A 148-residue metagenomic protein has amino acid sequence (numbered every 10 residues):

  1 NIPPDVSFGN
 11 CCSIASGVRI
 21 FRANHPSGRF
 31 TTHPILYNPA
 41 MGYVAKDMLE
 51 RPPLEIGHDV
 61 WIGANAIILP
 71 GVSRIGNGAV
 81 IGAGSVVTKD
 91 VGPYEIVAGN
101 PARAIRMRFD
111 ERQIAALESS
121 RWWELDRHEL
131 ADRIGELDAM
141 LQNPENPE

Functional and structural regions predicted by a protein language model:
N1-I75: Flexible, glycine/small-residue-enriched loop-and-beta-strand segment within the central core of proteins
N24, A79, V91, F109 (+1 more regions): Short, flexible helix/strand-to-coil boundary loops that buttress conserved ligand/catalytic motifs in alpha/beta
P26, P93, P101: A generic "binding-loop/recognition-motif" signal
H33-I67, P101-E148: C-terminal segments of enzyme domains that contribute to small-molecule binding surfaces
D59, G78, S85, E95: Catalytic-loop signature of eukaryotic-like protein kinases
V72, G84, D90-V91, A102 (+1 more regions): Short glycine-rich donor-binding/catalytic loop of glycosyltransferases that coordinates the nucleotide-sugar
G76, D90-A98, M107: Short conserved catalytic/interaction loops centered on acidic-Pro-aromatic/His motifs
